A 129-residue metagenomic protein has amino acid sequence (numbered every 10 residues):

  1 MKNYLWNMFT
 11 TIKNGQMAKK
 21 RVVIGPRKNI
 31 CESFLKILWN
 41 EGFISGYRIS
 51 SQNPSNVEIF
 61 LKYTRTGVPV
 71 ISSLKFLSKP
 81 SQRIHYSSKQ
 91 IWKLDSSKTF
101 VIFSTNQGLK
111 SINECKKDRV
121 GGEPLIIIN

Functional and structural regions predicted by a protein language model:
M1-N129: Core subunits and conserved enzymes of cellular information-processing and envelope-translocation systems across
